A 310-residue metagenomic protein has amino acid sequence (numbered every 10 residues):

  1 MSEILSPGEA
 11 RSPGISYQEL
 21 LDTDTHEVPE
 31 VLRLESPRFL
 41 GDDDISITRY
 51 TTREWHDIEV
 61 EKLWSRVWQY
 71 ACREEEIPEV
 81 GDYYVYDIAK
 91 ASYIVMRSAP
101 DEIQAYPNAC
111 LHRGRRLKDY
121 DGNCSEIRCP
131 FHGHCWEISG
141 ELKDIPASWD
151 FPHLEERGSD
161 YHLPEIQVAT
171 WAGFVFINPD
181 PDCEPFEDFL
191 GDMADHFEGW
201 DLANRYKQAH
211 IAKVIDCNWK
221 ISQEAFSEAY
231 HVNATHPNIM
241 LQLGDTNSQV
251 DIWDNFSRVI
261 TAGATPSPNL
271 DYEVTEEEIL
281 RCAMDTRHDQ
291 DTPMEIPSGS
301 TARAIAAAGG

Functional and structural regions predicted by a protein language model:
S2-S12, E102, N108, I166-T170 (+1 more regions): C-terminal catalytic domain of Rieske-type non-heme iron oxygenases
S2-Y120, I166-T170: N-terminal pre-ligand scaffold of iron-sulfur
R38, D42, E54, F151 (+2 more regions): A near-ubiquitous, low-amplitude feature marking generic local secondary-structure context
L40, S46, T51, W64-S65 (+12 more regions): Generic, ordered loop/turn and secondary-structure boundary motif
E59-Y70, E141-D150, A307: Short, basic/low-complexity N-terminal boundary segments at the transition from targeting/disordered tails
E74-D82, K90, C129, W136 (+7 more regions): A sequence-level detector of short, solvent-exposed, charge-rich linear segments
E76-P181, P185-H196: Rieske [2Fe-2S] iron-sulfur-binding domain
